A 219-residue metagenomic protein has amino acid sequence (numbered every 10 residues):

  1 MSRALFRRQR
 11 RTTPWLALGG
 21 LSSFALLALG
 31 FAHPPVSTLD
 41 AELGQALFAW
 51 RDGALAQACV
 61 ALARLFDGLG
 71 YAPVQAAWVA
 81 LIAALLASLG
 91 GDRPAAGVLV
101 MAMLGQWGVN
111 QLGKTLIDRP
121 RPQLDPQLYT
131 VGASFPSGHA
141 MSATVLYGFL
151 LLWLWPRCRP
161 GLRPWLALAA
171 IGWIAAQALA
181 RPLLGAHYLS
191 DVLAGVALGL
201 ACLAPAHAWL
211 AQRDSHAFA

Functional and structural regions predicted by a protein language model:
M1-V74, L116-Q127: N-terminal transmembrane-helix/juxtamembrane module of multi-pass inner/ER membrane proteins
R3, Q123-A219: Membrane-embedded catalytic cores of phosphoryl/pyrophosphoryl-handling enzymes
R10-G20, V79-Q106: Interfacial segments of alpha-helical transmembrane regions
T13-L18, A76-A77, A96-M101, P164-I171 (+2 more regions): Hydrophobic alpha-helical transmembrane segments
L55-A58, G91-A96, P122-Q123, P160-W165: Membrane-helix interface segments
R64-A72, Q111-K114, R159-L168: Short, amphipathic, aromatic/basic-enriched membrane-interface segments that mark the entry/exit of transmembrane
D67-G91, T144-L150, L154: Hydrophobic alpha-helical transmembrane segments
M103-P120: Transmembrane alpha-helix/helix-exit interface in multi-pass inner-membrane proteins
